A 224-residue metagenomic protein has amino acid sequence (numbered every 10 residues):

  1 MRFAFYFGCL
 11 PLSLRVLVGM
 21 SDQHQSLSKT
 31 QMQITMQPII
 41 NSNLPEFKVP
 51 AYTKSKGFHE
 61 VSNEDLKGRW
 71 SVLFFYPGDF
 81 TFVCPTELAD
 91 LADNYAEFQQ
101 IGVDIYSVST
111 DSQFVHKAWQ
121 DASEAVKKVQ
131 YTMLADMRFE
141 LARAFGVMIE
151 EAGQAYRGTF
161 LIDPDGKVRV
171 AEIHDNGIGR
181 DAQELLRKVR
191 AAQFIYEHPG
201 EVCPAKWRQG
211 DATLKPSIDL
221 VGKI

Functional and structural regions predicted by a protein language model:
Y6, D22-H24: Intrinsic-disorder-associated, low-complexity terminal segments enriched in Asp/Asn/His/Tyr and depleted of Lys/Arg
H24, K29-I224: Chalcogenol-based redox active-site neighborhoods
